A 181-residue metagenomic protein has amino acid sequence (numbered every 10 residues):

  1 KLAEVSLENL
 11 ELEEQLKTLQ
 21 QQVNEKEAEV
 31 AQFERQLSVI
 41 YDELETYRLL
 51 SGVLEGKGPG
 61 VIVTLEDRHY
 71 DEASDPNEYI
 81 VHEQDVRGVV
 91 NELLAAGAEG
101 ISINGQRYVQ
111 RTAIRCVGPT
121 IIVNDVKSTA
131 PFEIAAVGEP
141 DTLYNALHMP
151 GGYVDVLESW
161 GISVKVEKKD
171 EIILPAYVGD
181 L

Functional and structural regions predicted by a protein language model:
K1-L181: Core subunits and conserved enzymes of cellular information-processing and envelope-translocation systems across
